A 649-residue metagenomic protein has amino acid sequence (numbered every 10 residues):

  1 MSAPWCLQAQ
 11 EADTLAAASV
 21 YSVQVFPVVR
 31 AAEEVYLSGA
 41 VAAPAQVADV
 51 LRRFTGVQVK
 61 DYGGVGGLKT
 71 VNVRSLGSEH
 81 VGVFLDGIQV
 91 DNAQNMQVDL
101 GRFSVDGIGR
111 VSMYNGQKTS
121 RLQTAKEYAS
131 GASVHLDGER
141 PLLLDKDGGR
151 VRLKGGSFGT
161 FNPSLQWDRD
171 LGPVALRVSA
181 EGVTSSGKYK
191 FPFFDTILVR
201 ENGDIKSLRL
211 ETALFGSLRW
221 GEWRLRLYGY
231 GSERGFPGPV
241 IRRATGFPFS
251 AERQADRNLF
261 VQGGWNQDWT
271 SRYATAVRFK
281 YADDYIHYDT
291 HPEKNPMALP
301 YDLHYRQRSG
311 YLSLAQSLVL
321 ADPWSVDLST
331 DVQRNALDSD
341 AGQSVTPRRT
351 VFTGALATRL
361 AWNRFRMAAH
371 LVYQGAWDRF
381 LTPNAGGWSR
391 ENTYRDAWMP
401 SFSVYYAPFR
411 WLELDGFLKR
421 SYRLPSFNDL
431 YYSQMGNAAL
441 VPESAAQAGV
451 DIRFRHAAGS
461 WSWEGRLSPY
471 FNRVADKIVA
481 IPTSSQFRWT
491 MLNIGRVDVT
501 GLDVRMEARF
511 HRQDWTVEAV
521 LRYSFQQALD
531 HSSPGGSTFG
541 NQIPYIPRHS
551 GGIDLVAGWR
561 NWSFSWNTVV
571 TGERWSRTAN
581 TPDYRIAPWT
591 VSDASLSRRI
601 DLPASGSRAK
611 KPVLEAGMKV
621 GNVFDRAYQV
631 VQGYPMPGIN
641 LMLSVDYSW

Functional and structural regions predicted by a protein language model:
A16-V50, T70: N-terminal periplasmic "start-of-domain" segments of outer-membrane beta-barrel proteins
A48-N92: Extracytoplasmic beta-strand/coil segments of soluble accessory domains associated with Gram-negative outer-membrane
V105-R150: A beta-strand signature from Gram-negative outer-membrane beta-barrel systems, especially the internal plug domain
A125, V240, G375-N384, N392-W398 (+5 more regions): Surface-exposed extracellular loop regions of Gram-negative outer-membrane beta-barrel proteins, predominantly
S185-F191, I197-R209, W220-T275, Y281-S309 (+2 more regions): Flexible loop and strand-edge segments within Gram-negative outer membrane beta-barrel domains
R272, A276-T290, E413-K419, E443-T500 (+1 more regions): Membrane-embedded beta-barrel scaffold of Gram-negative outer-membrane proteins
V326-D327, Q333, S462, S468-R473 (+3 more regions): Gram-negative outer-membrane beta-barrel transporters
V570-R577, L596-W649: C-terminal beta-signal and adjacent terminal beta-strands/loops of Gram-negative outer-membrane beta-barrel proteins
